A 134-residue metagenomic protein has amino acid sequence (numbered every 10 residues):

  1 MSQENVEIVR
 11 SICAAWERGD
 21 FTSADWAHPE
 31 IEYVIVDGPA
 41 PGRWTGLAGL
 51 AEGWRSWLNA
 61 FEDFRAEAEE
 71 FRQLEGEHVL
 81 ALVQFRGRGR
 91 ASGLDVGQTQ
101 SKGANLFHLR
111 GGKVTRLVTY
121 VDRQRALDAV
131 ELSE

Functional and structural regions predicted by a protein language model:
M1-E134: C-terminal and inter-domain tail/linker signature
